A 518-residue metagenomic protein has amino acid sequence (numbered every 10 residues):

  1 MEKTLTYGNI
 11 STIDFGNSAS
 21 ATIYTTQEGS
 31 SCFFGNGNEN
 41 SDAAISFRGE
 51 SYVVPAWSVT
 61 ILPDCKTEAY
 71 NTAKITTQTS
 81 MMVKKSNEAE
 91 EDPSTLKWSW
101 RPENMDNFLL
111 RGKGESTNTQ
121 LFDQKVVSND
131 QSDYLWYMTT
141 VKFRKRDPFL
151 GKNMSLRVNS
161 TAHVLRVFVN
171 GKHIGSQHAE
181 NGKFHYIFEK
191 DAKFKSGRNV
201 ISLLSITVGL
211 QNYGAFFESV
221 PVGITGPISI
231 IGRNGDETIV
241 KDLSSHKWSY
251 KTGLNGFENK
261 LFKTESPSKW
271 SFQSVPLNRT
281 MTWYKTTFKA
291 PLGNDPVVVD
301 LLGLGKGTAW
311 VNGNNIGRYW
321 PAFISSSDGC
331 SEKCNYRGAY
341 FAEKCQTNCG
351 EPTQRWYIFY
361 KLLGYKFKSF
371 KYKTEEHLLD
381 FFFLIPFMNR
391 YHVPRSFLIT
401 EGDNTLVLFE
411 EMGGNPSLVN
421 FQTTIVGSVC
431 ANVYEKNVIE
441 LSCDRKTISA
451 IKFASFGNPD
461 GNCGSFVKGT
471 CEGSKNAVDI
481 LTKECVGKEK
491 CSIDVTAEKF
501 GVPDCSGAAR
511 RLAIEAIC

Functional and structural regions predicted by a protein language model:
M1-I239, Y250-G256, F262-K269, S274 (+4 more regions): Carbohydrate-binding surfaces of carbohydrate-active enzymes
S11-I13, V126-L135, S176-G182, Q273-W283 (+4 more regions): Extracellular beta-rich ligand/substrate-recognition surface
D42-G49, V164-I174, G307-I316, E375-E376 (+2 more regions): Short, surface-exposed beta-strand/strand-loop-strand elements in extracellular ectodomains
I61, K145-N153, H163-R198, D295-P296 (+2 more regions): A cross-kingdom feature marking solvent-exposed beta-strand/loop segments within repeated, beta-rich binding/scaffold
S132-L135, K142-S155, T282, A290-V298 (+2 more regions): Extended extracellular/luminal ectodomain segments enriched in beta-structured repeat modules
D147-V169, I201-L203, F288-N312, I316-Y319 (+2 more regions): Aromatic-lined ligand-binding clefts that engage carbohydrates, nucleic acids, or primary amines
Y186-V200, Y284, K289-A290, K344-F367 (+3 more regions): Short, surface-exposed tryptophan/glycine-enriched loops that mediate extracellular molecular recognition
V426-C518: Extracellular, modular beta-sheet/disulfide-rich ectodomains of secreted and cell-surface proteins
